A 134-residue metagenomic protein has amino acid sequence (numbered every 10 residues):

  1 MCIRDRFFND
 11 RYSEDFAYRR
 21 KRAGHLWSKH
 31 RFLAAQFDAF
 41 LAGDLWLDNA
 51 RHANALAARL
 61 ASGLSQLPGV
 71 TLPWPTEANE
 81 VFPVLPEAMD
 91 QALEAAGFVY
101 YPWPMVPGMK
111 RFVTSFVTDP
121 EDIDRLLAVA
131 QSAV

Functional and structural regions predicted by a protein language model:
R4-F82: Active-site C-terminal subdomain of aminotransferase-like
A58-A133: Conserved C-terminal alpha-helix-loop-beta "cap" of PLP-dependent enzymes that closes/shapes the active-site mouth
